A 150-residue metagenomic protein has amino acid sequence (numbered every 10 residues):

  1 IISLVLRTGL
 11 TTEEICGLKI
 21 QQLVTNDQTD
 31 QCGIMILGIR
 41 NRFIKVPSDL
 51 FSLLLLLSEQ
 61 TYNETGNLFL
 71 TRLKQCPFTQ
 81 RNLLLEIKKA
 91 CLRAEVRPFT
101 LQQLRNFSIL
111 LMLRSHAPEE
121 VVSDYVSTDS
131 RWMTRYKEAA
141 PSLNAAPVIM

Functional and structural regions predicted by a protein language model:
I1-E13: Short pre-functional
L4, T79, L101-Q102: Residue-level marker of regulatory loop/turn positions in helix-turn-helix DNA-binding domains and in histidine
V5, C16, S123: The alpha-helix within a helix-turn-helix
T8, G17-S52: Conserved tyrosine-mediated DNA breakage-rejoining catalytic core shared by Y-recombinases
L23-V24, F78-T79, D129-T134: Short, basic interhelical loop/turn and adjoining N-cap of the next helix at nucleic-acid- or acidic-partner-contacting
P47-V96: Active-site/catalytic core of tyrosine-dependent DNA strand-transfer enzymes
L84-D124, T128: Short, basic (Lys/Arg/His-rich) helix/loop patches that form interaction surfaces in the mid-to-C-terminal regions
V126-M150: Catalytic-site neighborhood detector that most strongly recognizes the C-terminal catalytic loop/helix of tyrosine
